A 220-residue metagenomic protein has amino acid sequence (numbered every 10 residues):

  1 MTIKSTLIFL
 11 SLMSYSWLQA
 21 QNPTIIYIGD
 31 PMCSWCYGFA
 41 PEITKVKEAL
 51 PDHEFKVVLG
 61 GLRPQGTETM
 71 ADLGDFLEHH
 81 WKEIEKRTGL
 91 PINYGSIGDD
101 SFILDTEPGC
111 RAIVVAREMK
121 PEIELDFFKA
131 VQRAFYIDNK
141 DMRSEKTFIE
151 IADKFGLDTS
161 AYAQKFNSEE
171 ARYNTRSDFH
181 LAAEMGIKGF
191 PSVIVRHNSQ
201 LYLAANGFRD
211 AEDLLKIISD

Functional and structural regions predicted by a protein language model:
M1-Q21: Bacterial Sec-dependent N-terminal signal peptides
F9, N22, G98-S101, I137 (+2 more regions): Generic anion/oxyanion-binding catalytic loop in active/binding sites
L12, W17, E48-D52, E118 (+2 more regions): Secondary-structure boundary motif
I28, M32, F39-E48, R133-D220: C-terminal cap of thioredoxin/glutaredoxin-like
Y37-D138: Structural alpha/beta surface segment adjacent to cysteine/selenocysteine redox centers across thiol/disulfide enzymes
